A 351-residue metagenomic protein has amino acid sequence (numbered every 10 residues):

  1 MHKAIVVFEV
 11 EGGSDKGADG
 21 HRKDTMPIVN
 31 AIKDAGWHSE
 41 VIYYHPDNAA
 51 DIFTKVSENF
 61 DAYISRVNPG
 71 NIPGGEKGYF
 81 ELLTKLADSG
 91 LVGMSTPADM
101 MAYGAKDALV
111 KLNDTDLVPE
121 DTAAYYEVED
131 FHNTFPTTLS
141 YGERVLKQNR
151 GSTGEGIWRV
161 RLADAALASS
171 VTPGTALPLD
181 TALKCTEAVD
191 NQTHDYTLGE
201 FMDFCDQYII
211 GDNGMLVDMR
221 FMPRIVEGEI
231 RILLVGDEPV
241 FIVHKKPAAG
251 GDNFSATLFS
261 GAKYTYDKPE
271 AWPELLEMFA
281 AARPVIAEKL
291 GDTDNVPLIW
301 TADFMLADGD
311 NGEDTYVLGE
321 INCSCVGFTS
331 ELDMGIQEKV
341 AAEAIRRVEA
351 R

Functional and structural regions predicted by a protein language model:
M1-I5: Extreme N-terminal starter segment of soluble prokaryotic enzymes
E11-G12, D47, P69-G70, M100 (+5 more regions): Short, solvent-exposed loop/turn segments at secondary-structure junctions
G12-G13, G17-P136, S152: Conserved N-proximal alpha/beta basic substrate-recognition cap immediately N-terminal to, or forming the N-lobe
I64-R66, V145, V217: Structural motif
F135-L146: Acidic/histidine-enriched active-site and ligand-binding environments that engage anionic O-linkages
G142, E155, R161-E288: Phosphate-binding site of ATP-dependent enzymes
N149, R220-P223, T293-D294: Short Gly/Pro-enriched turn/cap motifs at secondary-structure boundaries
V226, E238, K245-S260, P269-R351: ATP-dependent carboxylate activation and anion-phosphoryl transfer catalytic cores that bind Mg-ATP to form
